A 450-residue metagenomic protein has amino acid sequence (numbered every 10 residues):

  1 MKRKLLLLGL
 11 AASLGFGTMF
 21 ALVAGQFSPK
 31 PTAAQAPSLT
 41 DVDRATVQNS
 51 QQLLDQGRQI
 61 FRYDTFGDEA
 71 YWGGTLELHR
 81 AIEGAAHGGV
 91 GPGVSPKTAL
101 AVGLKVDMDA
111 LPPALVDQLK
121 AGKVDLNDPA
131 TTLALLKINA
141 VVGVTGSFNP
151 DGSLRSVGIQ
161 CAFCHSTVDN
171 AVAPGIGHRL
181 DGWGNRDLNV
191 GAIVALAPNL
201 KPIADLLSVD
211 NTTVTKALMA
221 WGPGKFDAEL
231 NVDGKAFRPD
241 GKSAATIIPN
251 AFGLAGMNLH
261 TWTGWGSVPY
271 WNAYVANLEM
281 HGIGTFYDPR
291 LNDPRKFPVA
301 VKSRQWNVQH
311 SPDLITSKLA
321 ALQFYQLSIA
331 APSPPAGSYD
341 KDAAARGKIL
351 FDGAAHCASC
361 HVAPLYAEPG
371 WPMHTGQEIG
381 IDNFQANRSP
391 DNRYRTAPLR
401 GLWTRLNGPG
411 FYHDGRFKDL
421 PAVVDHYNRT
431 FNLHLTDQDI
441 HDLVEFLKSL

Functional and structural regions predicted by a protein language model:
K2-L450: Periplasmic c-type cytochrome electron-transfer domains
